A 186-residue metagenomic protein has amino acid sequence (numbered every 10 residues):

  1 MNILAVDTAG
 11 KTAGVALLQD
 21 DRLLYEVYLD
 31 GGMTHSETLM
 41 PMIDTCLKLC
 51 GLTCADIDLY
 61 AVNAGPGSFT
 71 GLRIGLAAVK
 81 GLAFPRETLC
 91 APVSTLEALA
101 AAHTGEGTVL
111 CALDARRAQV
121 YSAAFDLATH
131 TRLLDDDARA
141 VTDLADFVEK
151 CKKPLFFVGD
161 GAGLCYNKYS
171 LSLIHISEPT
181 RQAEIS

Functional and structural regions predicted by a protein language model:
M1-A64: N-terminal beta-alpha supersecondary unit
R22, L89-L173, S177: Surface "functional belts" at beta-alpha junctions
D30-T38, F69-R73, A77, S94: Residues at secondary-structure transition points
K48-A55, F84-V93: Phosphate-handling active-site elements
A61-L89: DPxDG-like acidic metal-binding loop motif
I174-S186: Single conserved hydrophobic/aromatic residue that forms the stacking wall/gate of nucleotide- or nucleobase-binding
